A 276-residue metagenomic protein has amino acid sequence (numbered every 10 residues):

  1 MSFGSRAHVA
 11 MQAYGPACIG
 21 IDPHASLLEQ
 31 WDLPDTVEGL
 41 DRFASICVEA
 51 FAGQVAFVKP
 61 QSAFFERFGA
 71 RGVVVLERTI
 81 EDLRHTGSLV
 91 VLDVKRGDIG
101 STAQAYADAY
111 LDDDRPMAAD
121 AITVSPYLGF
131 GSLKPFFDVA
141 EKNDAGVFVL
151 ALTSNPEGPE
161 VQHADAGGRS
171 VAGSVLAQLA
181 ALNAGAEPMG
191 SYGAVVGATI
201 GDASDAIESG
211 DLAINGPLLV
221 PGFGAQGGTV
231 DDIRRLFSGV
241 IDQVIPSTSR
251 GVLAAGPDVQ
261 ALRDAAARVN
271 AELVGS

Functional and structural regions predicted by a protein language model:
M1-R78, D82-V91, A261-G275: Conserved N-terminal beta1-alpha1 strand-loop-helix module at the mouth
M11-Q12, V48-Q54, I80-H85, F137-N143 (+2 more regions): Acidic (Asp/Glu)-rich catalytic clusters
A13-A17, G53-A56, T86-S88, A118-D120 (+4 more regions): Short, well-ordered coil/turn segments that N-cap beta-strands
I19, V58, D93, I122 (+2 more regions): Conserved, mostly hydrophobic/aromatic
A25, V94, D98-V195: Conserved anion-binding
R67-D82, I99-Q104, L128-E141, T199-G210 (+1 more regions): Active-site-adjacent beta->alpha loops and helix N-cap segments on the catalytic face of soluble alpha/beta enzymes
A194, T199-S247, G251-V252: A C-terminal functional module that forms or caps the active site or interfaces directly with catalytic machinery
I233-Q243, V252-S276: C-terminal helical cap(s) of enzyme catalytic domains, especially alpha/beta-barrels
